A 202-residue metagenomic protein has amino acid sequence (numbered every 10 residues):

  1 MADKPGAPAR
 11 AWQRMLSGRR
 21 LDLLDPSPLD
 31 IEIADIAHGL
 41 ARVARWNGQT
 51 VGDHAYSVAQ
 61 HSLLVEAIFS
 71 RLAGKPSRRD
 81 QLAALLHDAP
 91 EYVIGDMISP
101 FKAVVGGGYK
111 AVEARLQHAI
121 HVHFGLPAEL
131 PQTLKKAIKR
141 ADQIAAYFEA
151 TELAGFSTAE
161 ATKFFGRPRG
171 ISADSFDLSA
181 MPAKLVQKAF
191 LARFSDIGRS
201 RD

Functional and structural regions predicted by a protein language model:
M1-D202: Metal-dependent phosphohydrolase cores
